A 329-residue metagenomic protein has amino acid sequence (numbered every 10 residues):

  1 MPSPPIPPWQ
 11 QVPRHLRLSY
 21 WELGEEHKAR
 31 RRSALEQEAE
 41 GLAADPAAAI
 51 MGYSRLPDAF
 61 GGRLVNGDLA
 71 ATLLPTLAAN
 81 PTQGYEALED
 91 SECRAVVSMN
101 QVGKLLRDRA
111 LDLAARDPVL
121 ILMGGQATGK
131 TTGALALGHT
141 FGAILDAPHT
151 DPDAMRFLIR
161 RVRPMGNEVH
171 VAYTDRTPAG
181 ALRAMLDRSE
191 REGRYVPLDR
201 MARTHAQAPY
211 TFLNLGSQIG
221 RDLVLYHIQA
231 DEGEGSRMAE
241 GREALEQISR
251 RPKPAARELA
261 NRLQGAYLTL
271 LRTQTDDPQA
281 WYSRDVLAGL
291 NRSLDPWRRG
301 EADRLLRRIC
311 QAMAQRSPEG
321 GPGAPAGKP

Functional and structural regions predicted by a protein language model:
M1-P329: Glycine-rich phosphate-binding loop of ATP-dependent small-molecule kinases
